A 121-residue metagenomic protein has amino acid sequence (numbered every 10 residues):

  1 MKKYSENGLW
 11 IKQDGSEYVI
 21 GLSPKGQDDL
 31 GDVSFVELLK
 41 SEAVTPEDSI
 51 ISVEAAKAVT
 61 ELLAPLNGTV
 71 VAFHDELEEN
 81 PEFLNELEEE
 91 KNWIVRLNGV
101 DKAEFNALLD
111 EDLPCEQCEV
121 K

Functional and structural regions predicted by a protein language model:
M1-S49, E86-K102, L109-K121: Acidic, low-complexity mobile loops and tails
G8, E42, A64-A72: Generic structural motif
Q13-E17, A72-N80, K102-E104: Short, conserved beta-turn/loop elements at beta-strand boundaries and strand-helix junctions
D14, P24, A56-A58, L66: Periplasm/extracytoplasmic soluble domains of Gram-negative envelope assemblies and related organellar analogs
E37, V44-T45, E54, T60-A64: Small beta-strand-rich domains/subdomains or short beta-sheet motifs embedded in larger alpha/beta proteins
S49-I51, A56-V59, E76-L77, D101: Short, charged beta-turn/beta-strand-edge "cap" motif at the junction between a beta-strand and an adjacent loop
N67-L87, W93-V95: Short peripheral tails and domain-boundary helices/loops at the edges of structured domains
